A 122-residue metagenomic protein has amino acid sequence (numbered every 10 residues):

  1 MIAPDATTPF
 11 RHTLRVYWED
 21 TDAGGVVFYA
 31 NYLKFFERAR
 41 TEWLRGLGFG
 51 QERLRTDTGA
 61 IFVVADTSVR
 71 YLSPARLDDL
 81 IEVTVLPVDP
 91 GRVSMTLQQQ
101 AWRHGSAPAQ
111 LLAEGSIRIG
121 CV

Functional and structural regions predicted by a protein language model:
I2-A65: Hot-dog-fold acyl-thioester-processing enzymes
I2-P4, P9-H12, Y71-L80, V88-V122: HotDog/MaoC-like acyl-thioester-processing domains
W43-M95: Hydrophobic beta-strand-centered segment that forms part of the acyl-chain substrate-binding groove
